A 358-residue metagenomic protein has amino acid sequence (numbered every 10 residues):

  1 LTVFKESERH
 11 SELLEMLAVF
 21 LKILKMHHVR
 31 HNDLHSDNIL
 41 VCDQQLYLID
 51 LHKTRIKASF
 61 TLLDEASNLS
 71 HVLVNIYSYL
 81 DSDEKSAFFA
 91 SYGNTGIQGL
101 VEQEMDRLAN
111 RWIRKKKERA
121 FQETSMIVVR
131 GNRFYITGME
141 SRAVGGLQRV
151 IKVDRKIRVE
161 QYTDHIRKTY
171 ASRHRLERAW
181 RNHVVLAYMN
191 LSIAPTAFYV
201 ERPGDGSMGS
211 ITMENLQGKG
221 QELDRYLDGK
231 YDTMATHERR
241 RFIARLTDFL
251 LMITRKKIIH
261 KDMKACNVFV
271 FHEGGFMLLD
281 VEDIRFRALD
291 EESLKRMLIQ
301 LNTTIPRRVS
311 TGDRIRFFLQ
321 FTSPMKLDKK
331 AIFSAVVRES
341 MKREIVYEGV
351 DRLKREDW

Functional and structural regions predicted by a protein language model:
L1, M16-H27, H31, I136-Y226 (+3 more regions): Conserved ATP-binding subdomain of kinase catalytic cores across diverse folds
V3-L13, K230-R241: Activation segment of protein kinase catalytic domains, centered on the conserved DFG
L34-V41, M263-V270: Hydrophobic residue at the +6 position relative to the catalytic HRD Asp in the kinase catalytic loop
V41, T169, N215, V270-F271: Conserved hydrophobic "DFG−1" position in protein kinase catalytic cores
C42, V200-P203, F271-E273: Short beta-strand micro-motifs enriched in acidic
Q45, G206-S210, G275: Residues on conserved beta-strands of the protein kinase catalytic domain
Y47-L108, M277-E348: C-lobe/activation-segment region of protein kinase-like
G99-K152: Juxta-kinase regulatory segment immediately upstream of eukaryotic protein kinase catalytic domains
